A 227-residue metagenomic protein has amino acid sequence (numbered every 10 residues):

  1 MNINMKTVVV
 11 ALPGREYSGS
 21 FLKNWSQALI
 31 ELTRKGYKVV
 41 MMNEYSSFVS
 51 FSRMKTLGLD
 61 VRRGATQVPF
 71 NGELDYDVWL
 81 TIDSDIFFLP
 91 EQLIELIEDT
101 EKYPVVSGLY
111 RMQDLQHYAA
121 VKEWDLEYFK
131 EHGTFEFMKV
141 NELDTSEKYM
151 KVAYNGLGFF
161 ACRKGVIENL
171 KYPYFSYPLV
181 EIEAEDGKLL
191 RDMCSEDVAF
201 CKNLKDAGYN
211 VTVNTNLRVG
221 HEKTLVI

Functional and structural regions predicted by a protein language model:
M1-S47: N-proximal low-complexity "stem/linker" segments adjacent to membrane-targeting elements
I3-M5, S20, N169-I227: C-terminal catalytic/acceptor-binding lobe
F21, S52, Q92-L93: Residues at alpha-helix caps and immediate loop-helix transition turns in enzyme cores, especially N- and C-cap
N24-Q27, K55, E95, A199: Alpha-helical elements of Rossmann-like donor-binding domains used by nucleotide-donor carbohydrate transfer enzymes
V49-G72, K202: Short, conserved alpha-helix that lines the donor NDP-sugar binding/gating region of sugar-transfer enzymes
T66-F87: Short beta-strand-to-loop acidic/aromatic patch adjacent to the donor-nucleotide binding site
Y76, K102-Y103, Y209: Short, high-confidence coil segments that cap the C-terminus of an alpha-helix and link into the following beta-strand
L89-I182: Conserved catalytic core of nucleotide-sugar-dependent glycosyltransferases
